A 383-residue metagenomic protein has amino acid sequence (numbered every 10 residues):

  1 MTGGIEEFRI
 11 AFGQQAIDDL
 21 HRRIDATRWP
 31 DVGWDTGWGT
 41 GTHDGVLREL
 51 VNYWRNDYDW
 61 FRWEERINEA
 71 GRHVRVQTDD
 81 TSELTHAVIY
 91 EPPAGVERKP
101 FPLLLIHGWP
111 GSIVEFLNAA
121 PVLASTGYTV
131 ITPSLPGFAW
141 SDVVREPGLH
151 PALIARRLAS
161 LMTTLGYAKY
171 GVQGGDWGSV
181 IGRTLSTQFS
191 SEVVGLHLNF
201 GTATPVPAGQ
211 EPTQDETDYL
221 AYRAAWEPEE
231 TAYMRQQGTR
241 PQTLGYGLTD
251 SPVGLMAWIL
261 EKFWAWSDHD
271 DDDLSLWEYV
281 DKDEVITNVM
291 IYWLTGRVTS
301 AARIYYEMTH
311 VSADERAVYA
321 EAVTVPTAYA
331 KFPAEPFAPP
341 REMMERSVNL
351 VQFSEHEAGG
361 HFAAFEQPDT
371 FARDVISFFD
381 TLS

Functional and structural regions predicted by a protein language model:
A16-P93, E284, W293-G296, S300-E315: Non-catalytic accessory segments flanking enzyme active sites
R62, V74, V114, L135-L149 (+2 more regions): Glycine-rich "HGGG/HGxG" loop immediately N-terminal to the catalytic nucleophile of the alpha/beta-hydrolase
K99-G108: Short beta-strand element of the alpha/beta-hydrolase
W109-P121: The serine-hydrolase catalytic nucleophile loop
L123-W140: Conserved alpha/beta-hydrolase
G127, Y167-Q214, D218: Conserved hydrolase catalytic core segment
A152-Y170: Conserved acidic catalytic loop of the alpha/beta-hydrolase fold
Q237-S383: C-terminal subdomain of alpha/beta-hydrolase-fold enzymes, centered on the catalytic histidine and its supporting
